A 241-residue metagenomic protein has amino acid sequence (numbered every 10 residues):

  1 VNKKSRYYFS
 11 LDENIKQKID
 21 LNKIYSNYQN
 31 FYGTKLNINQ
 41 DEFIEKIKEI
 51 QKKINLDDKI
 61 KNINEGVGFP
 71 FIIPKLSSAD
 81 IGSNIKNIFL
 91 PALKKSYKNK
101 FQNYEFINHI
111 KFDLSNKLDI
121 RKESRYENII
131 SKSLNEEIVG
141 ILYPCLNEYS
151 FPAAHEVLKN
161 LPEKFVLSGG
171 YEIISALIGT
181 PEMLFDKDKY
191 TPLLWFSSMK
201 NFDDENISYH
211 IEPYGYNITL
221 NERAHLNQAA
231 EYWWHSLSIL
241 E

Functional and structural regions predicted by a protein language model:
V1-V166, E172-E241: A binding-site-centric feature that preferentially detects glycan-recognition modules on secreted/surface proteins
